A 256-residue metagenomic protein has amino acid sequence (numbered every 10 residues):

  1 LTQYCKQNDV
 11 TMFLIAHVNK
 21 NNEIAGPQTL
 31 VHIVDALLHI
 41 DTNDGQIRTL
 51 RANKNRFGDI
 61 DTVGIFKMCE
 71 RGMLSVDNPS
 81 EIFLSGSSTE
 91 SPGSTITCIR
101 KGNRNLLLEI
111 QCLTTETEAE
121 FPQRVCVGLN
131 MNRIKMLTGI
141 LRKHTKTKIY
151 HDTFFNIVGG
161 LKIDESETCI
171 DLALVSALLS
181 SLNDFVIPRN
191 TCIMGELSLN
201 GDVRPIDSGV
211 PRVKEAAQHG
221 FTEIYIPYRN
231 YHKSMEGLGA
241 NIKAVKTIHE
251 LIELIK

Functional and structural regions predicted by a protein language model:
L1-Q28, H32-T97, K101-K256: Peripheral, non-AAA+ core regions of ATP-driven protein-machinery
